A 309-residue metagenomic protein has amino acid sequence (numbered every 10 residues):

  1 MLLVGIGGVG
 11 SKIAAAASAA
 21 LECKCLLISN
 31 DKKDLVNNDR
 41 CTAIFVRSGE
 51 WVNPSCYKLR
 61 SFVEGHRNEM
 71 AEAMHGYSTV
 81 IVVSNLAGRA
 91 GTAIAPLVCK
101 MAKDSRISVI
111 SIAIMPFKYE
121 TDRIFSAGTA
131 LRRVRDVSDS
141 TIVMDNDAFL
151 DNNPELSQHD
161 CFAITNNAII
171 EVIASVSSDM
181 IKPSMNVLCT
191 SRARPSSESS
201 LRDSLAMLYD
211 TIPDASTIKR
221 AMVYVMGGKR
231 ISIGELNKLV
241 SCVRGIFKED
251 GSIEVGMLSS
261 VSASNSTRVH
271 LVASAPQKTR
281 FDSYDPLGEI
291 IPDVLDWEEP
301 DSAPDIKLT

Functional and structural regions predicted by a protein language model:
M1-T309: Tubulin/FtsZ superfamily GTPase core signature
